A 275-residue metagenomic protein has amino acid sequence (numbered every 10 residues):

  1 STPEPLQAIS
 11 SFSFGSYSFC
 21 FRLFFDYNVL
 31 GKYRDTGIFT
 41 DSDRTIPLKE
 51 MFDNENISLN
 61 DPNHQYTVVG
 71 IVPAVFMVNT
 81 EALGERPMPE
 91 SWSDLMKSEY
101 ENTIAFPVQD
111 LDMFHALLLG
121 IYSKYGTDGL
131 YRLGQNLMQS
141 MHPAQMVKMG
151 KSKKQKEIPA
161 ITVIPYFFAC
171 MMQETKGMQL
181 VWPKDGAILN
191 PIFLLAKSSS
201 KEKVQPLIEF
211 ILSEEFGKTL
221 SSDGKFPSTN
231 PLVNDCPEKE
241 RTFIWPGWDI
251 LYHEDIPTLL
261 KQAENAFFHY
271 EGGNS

Functional and structural regions predicted by a protein language model:
S1-S91, M96, K261-A263, F268: N-terminal segment of the mature folded domain
S13-R22, N102, K154-V163: Alpha-to-beta junction loops
N28, M113-P183: Ligand-binding pocket segment of bilobal, Venus flytrap-like solute-binding proteins
F39-L48, E174-I188, S198: Short beta-strand->loop
V75-A82, L189-E202, T219-L220: A bilobed periplasmic-binding-protein/Venus flytrap-type ligand-binding module shared by bacterial periplasmic
E81-P89, S123-G129, S199-V204: Short helix-loop capping/hinge motifs at secondary-structure junctions, enriched in acidic/polar residues
S93-M113, I121: Short loop->beta-strand "edge-of-pocket" segments that line small-molecule binding or catalytic clefts across diverse
E202, F210-S275: Extracellular/periplasmic juxtamembrane helices and adjacent flexible linkers that interface with membrane partners
